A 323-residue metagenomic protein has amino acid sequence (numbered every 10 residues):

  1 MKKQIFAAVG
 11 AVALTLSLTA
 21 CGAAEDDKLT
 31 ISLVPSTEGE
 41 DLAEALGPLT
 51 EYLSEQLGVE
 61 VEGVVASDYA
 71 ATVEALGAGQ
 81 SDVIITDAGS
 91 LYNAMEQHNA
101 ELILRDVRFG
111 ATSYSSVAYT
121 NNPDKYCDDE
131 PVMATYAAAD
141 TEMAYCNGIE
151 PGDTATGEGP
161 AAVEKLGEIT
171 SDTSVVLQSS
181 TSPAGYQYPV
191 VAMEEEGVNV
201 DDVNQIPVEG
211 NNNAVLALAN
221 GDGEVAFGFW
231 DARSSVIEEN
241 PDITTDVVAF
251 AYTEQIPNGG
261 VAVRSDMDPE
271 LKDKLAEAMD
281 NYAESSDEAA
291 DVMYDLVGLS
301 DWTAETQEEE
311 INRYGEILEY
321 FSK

Functional and structural regions predicted by a protein language model:
L16-A20: C-terminal motif of bacterial Sec signal peptides marking the signal peptidase cleavage site
G22-A24: Bacterial signal peptide processing site
L29-P48, V263, M267-K323: An extracytoplasmic/periplasmic, membrane-proximal ligand-sensing/linker region
P35, S115-C127, I256-E270: A bilobed periplasmic-binding-protein/Venus flytrap-type ligand-binding module shared by bacterial periplasmic
G63-E74, D201-L216, Q255: Short helix-initiation/N-cap motifs at beta->coil->alpha
I85-N99, V191-E195, A219-N220, E224-T245: A ligand-binding cleft/hinge motif common to bilobed small-molecule-binding domains
A100-A111, D201-N204, I237-Q255: Short beta-strand->loop
V107-G185: A conserved helix-loop-strand patch within extracytoplasmic ligand-binding domains of the periplasmic binding
